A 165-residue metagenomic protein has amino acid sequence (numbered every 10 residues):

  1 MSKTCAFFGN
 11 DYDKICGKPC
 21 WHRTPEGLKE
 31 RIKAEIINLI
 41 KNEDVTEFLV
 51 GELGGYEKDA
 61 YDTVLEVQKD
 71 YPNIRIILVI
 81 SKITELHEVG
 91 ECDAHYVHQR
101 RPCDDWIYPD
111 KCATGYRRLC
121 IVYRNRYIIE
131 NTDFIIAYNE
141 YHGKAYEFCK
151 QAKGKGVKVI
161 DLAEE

Functional and structural regions predicted by a protein language model:
M1-E165: Acidic/glycine-enriched connector segments
